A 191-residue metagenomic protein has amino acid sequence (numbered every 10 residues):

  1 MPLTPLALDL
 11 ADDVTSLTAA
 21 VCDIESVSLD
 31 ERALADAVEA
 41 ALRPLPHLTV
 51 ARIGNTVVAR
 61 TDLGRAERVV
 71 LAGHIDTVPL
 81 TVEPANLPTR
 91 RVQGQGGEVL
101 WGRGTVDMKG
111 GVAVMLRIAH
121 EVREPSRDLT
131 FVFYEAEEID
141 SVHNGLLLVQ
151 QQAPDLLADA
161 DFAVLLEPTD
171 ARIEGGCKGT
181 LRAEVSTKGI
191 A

Functional and structural regions predicted by a protein language model:
P2-T81: N-terminal helical capping/dimerization or prosegment-like subdomains of hydrolases acting on amide or phosphate bonds
V21-C22, F133-E135, G189-A191: Short, histidine-centered active-site or binding-site loop motifs used for metal coordination, general acid-base
L42-R43, V122, V185: Hydrophobic alpha-helical packing residues
L63, V185-A191: A glycine-centered beta->alpha junction motif in the catalytic cores of kinase/phosphotransferase enzymes
R68-F133, G145: Active-site metal-coordination/substrate-binding segment of hydrolases, especially metallo-dependent peptidases
I75-V78, T169, I190: Short glycine-rich anion-binding loops that position phosphate/pyrophosphate groups of nucleotides and phosphorylated
L80-Q95, D159-A160, G175-T187: Acidic-glycine-rich active-site phosphate/pyrophosphate-binding loop
K109-R182: Acidic/histidine-rich catalytic neighborhood of metal-dependent amide-processing enzymes
